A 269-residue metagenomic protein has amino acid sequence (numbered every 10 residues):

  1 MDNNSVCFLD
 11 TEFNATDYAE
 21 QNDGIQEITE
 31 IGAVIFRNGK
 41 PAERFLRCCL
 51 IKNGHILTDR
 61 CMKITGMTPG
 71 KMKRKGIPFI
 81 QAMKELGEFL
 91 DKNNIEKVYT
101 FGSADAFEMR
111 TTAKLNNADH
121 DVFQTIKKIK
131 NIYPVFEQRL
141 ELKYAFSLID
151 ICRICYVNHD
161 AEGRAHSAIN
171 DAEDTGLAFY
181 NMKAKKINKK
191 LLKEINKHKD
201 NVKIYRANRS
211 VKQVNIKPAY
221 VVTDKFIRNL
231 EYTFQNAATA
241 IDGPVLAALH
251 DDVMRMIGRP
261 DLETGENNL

Functional and structural regions predicted by a protein language model:
M1-G24, F36-A42, K73-L269: DEDD superfamily 3′-5′ metal-dependent exonuclease/proofreading module
E27-I28: Short coil-to-beta strand junction motifs in C2/discoidin
I31-I35: Short beta-strand scaffold segments in enzyme catalytic cores
G39-T65: Short, surface-exposed acidic-centric catalytic microdomains
M67-M72: Short glycine/proline- and acidic residue-enriched helix-loop micro-motifs that form flexible lids or anion-recognition
